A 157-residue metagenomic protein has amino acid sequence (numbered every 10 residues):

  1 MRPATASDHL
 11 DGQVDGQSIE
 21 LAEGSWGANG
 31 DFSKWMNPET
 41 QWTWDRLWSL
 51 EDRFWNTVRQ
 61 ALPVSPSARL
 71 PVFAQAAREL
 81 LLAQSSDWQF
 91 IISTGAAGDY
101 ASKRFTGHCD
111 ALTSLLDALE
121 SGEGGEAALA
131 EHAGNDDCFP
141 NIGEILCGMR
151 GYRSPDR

Functional and structural regions predicted by a protein language model:
M1-R157: Active-site and substrate-binding clefts of carbohydrate-active enzymes
